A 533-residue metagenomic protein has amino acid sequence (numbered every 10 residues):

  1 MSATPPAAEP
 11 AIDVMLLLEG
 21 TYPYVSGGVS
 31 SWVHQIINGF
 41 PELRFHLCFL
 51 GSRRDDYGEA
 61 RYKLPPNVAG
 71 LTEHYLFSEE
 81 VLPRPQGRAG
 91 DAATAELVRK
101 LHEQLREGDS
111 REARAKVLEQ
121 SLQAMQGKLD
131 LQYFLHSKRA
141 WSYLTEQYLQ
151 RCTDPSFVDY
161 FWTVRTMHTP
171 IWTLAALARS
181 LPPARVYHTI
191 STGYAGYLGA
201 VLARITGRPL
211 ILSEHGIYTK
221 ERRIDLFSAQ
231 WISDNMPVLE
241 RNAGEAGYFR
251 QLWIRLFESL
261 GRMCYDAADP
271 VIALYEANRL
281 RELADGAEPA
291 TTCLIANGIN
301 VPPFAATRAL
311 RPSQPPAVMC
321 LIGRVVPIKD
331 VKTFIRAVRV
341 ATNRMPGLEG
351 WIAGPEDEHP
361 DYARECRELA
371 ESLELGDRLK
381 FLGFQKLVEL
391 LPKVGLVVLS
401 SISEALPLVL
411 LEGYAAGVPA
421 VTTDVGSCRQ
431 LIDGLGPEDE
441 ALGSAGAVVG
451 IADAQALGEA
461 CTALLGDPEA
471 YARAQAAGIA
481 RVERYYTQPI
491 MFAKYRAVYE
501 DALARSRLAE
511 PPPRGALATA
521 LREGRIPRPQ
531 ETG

Functional and structural regions predicted by a protein language model:
A203, A456, A463, A470-Y485 (+2 more regions): A short, well-ordered alpha-helix in the C-terminal region of glycosyltransferases
L239-G247, A363-F384: Nucleotide-activated donor-binding/catalytic signature segment of Leloir-type glycosyltransferases, i.e., the conserved
I299-N300, G376-P392, A452: Conserved active-site histidine-acidic residue motif and adjacent donor-binding/catalytic loop of glycosyltransferases
F304, R308-V340, W351: Conserved donor-binding/catalytic core segment of Leloir-type glycosyltransferases
R344, E349-G376, A470: Short, structured helix-loop element that forms part of the nucleotide-activated donor/catalytic region
I402: Aromatic "clamp/platform" in nucleotide-sugar-dependent glycosyltransferases that forms part of the donor/acceptor
P419-T422, G426-D433, E438-A441: Short hydrophobic beta-strand element within catalytic cores of glycosyltransferases and related nucleotide-activated
L435-A454, A463-P468: Conserved acidic donor-binding segment of nucleotide-sugar-dependent glycosyltransferases
